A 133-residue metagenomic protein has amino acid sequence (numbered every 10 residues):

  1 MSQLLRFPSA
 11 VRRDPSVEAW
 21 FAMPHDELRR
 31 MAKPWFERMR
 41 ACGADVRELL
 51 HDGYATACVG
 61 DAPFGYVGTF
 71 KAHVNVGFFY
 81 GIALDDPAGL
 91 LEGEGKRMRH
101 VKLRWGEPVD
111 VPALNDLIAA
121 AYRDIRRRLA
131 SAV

Functional and structural regions predicted by a protein language model:
M1-V133: Charge-dense, helix-prone N-terminal extensions
